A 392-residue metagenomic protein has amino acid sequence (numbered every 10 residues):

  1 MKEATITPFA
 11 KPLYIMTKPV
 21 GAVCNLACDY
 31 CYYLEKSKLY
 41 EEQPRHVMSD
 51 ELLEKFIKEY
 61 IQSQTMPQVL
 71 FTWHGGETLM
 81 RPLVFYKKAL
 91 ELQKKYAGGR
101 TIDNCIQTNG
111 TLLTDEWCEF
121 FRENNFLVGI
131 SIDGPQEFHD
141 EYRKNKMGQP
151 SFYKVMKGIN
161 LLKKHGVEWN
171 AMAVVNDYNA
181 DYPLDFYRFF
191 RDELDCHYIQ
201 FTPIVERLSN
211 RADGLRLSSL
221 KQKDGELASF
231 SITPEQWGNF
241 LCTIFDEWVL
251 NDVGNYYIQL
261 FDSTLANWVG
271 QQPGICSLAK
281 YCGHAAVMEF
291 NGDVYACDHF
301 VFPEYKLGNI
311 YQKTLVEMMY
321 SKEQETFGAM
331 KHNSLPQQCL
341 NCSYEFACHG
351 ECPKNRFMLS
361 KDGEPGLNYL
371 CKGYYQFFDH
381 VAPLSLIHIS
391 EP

Functional and structural regions predicted by a protein language model:
M1-A10, N341: Long, charge-rich, low-complexity alpha-helical segments
F9-E51: Canonical Radical SAM [4Fe-4S] cluster-binding loop centered on the CxxxCxxC motif and its immediate flanking residues
V23-Y33, A296-H299, P336-K354: Local cysteine-cluster metal-coordination motifs and their immediate loop/turn environment, predominantly Fe-S cluster
Y33-H46, V301, F346-P383: Iron-sulfur (Fe-S) cluster-binding segments and ferredoxin-like electron-carrier domains, especially [2Fe-2S]
I57-T72, R81-S219: Radical SAM/AdoMet-radical enzyme domain recognition
N145-Y153, N160, K164-S277, Y281 (+3 more regions): Radical SAM enzyme [4Fe-4S]-AdoMet core and its adjacent flexible, acidic and glycine-rich loops/tails across
V301-Y344: Membrane-interface junctions of multi-pass transporters
S385-P392: Residue-level detector of conserved catalytic or cofactor/ligand-binding positions in enzyme active sites
